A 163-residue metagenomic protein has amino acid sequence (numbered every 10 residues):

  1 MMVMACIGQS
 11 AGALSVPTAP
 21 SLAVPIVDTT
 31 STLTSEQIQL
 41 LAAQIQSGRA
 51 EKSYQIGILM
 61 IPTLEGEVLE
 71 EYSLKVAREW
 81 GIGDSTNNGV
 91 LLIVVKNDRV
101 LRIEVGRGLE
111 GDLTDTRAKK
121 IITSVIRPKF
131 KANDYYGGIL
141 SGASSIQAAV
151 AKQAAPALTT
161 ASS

Functional and structural regions predicted by a protein language model:
M1-G8: Bacterial N-terminal signal peptides
G12-S162: Folded, non-transmembrane soluble domains that reside on the lumenal/extracytoplasmic side of membranes
